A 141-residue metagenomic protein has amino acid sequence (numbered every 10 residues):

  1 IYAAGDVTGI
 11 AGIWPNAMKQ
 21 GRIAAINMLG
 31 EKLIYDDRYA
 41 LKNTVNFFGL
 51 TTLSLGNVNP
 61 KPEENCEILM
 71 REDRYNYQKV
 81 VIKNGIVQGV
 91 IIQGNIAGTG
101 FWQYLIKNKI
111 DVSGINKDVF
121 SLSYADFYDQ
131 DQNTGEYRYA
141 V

Functional and structural regions predicted by a protein language model:
A3, V7-G100: Mid-to-C-terminal Rossmann-like scaffold of FAD/NAD(P)H-dependent oxidoreductases
Q20-N27, D126-V141: An exposure/low-complexity boundary signal
R71-E136: C-terminal auxiliary extensions adjacent to catalytic cores
